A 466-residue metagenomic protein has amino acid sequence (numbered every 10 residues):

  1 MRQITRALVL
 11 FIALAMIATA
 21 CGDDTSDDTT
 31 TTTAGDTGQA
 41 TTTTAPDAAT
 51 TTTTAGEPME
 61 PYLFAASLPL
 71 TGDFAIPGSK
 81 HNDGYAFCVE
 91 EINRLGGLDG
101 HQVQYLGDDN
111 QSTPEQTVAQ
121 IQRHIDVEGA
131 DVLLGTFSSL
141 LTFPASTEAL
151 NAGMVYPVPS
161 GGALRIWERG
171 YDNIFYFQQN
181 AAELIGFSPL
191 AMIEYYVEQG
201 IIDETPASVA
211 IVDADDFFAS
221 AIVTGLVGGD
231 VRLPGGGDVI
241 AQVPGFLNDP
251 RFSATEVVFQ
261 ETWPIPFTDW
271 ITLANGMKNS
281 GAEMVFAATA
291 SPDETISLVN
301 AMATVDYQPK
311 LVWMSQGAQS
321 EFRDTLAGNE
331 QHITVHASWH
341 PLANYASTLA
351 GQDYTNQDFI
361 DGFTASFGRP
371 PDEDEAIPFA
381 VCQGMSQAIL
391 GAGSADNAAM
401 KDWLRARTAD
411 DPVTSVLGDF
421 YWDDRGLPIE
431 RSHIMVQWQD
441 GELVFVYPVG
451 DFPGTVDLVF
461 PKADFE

Functional and structural regions predicted by a protein language model:
I17-A20: C-terminal motif of bacterial Sec signal peptides marking the signal peptidase cleavage site
G22-T30: Bacterial lipoprotein signal-peptidase II cleavage site
G56-A86, D108-E115, F137-S138, V212-A221 (+3 more regions): Extracytoplasmic "Venus flytrap"
I76-D83, L95-Y171, F177, T262-I271 (+1 more regions): Beta-alpha junction/loop-to-helix N-cap segments that form part of ligand/metal-binding clefts
Q116, R165, D172-V305, A350: Extracellular/periplasmic Venus flytrap/periplasmic-binding protein
H124-F137, P157-P159, S208-D213, Q260 (+4 more regions): Periplasmic-binding protein-like
Q179, M302-F379, V449-F465: Extracellular/periplasmic periplasmic-binding protein-like sensory domains
G362-E375, G384-Y447: Segments of small-molecule ligand-sensing domains
